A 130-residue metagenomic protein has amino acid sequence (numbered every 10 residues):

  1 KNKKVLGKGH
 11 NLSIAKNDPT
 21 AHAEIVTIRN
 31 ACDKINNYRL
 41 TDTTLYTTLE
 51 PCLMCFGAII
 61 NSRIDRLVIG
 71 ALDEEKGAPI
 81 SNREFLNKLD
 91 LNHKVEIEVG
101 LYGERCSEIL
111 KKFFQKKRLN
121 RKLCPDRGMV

Functional and structural regions predicted by a protein language model:
S13-V26: A short, polar/charged loop-to-alpha-helix boundary motif
E24, I28, S107-L110: A general structural signal for well-ordered alpha-helical segments in protein cores
N37-L49: Immediate flanking context of iron-sulfur cluster ligation sites
Y38, P51-V130: Zinc-dependent deaminase
